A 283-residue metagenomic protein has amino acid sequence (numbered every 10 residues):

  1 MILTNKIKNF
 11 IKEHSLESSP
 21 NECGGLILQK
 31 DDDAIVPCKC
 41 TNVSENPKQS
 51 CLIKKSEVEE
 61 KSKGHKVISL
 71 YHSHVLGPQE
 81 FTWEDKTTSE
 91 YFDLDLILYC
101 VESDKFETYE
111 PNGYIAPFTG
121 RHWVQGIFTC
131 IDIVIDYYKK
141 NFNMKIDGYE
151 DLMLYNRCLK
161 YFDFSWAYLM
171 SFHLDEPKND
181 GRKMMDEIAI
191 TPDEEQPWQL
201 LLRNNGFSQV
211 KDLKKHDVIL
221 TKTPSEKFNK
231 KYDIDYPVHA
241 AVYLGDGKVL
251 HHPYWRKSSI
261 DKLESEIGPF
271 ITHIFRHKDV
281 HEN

Functional and structural regions predicted by a protein language model:
M1-V67, L76-Y114: Conserved beta-strand-loop surface patch within small alpha/beta domains used for substrate/adaptor or ligand engagement
V67-S69, S73-H74, I271-H273: Extended, compositionally biased flexible segments
T119-H122, N143: A glycine-biased structural micro-motif
V124-N141: Active-site nucleophilic cysteine motif
N143-R157: Short acidic alpha-helical/loop segments enriched in Asp/Glu that coordinate divalent cations
M153-S259, L263-E264: ...with weaker cross-activation on analogous glycine-rich loops/strands in unrelated enzymes
K257-N283: Glycine- and charge-enriched low-complexity intrinsically disordered segments
